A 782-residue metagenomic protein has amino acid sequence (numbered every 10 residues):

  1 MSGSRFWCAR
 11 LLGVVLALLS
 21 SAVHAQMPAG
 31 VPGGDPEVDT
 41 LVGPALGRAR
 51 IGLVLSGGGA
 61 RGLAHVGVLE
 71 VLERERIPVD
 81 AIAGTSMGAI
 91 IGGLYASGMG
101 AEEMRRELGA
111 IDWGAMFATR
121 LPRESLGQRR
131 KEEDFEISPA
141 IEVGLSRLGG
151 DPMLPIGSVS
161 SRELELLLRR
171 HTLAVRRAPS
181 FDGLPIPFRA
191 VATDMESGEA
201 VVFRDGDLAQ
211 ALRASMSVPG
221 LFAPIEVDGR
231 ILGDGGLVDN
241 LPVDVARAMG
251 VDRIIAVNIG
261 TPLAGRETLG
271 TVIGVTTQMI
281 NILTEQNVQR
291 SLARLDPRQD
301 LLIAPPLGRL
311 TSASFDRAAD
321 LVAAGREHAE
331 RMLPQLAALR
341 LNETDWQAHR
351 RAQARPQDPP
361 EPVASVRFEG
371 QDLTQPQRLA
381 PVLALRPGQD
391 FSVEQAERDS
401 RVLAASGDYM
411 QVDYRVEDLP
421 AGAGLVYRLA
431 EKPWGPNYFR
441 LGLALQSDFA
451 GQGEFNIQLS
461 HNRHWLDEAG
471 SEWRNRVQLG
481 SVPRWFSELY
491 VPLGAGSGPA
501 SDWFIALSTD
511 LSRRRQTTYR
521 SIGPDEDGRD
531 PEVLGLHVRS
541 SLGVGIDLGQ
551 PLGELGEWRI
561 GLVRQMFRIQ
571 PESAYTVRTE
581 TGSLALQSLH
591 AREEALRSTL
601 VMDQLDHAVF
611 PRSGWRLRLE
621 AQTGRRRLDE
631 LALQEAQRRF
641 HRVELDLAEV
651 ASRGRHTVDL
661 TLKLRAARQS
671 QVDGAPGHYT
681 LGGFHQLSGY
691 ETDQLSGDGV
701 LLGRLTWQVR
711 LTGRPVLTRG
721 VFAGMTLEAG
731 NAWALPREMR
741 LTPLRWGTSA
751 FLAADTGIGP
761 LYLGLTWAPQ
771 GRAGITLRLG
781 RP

Functional and structural regions predicted by a protein language model:
M1-L12: Bacterial N-terminal signal peptides that target proteins for export
S20-S21: N-terminal signal peptide c-region/cleavage motif recognized by signal peptidases
A25-T85, G93-V412, E417, K432-P433: Patatin-like phospholipase
A192-D194, R204, P305, G370-D372 (+10 more regions): Flexible glycine-/small-residue-rich
A200-F203, R266-L269, A313-S314, Q570-P571 (+3 more regions): Short, well-ordered secondary-structure micro-motifs
E394, R398-D399, Q411-R597, T680-L681 (+2 more regions): Gram-negative/organellar outer-membrane beta-barrel architecture
A405, Q411, G424, P436-D448 (+6 more regions): C-terminal outer-membrane beta-barrel translocator/porin domains of Gram-negative envelope proteins and their
